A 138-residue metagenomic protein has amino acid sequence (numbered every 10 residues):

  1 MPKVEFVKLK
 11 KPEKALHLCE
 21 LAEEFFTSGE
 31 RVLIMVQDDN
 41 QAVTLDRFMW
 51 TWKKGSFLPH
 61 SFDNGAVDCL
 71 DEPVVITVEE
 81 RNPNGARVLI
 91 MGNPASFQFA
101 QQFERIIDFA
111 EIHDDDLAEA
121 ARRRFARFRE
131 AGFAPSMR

Functional and structural regions predicted by a protein language model:
M1-A42: Long, hydrophobic N-terminal alpha-helical segment
K10, V36-D39, M91-P94, E111-I112: Structural motif
S28, E80, G92-N93, E104-A110 (+1 more regions): Extended, well-folded catalytic/binding cores that form a central cleft or groove in large enzyme and scaffold domains
L33-M35, V75-T77, I90, I107: Structural motif
N40-T44, D115-L117: Short, charged/polar "capping" segments at the starts of alpha-helices and the immediately preceding loops
D46-G85: Helix-adjacent hinge/juxtasegments
N82-Q102: SF2 helicase motor core recognition
R105-R138: Glycine-rich, aromatic-bearing surface loops/beta-hairpins
